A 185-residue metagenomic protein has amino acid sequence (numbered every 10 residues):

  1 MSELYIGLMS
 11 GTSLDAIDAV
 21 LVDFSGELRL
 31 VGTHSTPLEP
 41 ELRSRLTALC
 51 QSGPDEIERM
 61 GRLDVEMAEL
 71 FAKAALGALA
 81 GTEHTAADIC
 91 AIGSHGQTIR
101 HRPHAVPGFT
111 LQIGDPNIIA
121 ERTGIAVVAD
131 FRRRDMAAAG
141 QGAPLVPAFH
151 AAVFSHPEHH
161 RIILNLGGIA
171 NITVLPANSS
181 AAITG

Functional and structural regions predicted by a protein language model:
M1-G185: Short acidic/glycine-rich loops and adjacent helix/strand connectors that line catalytic pockets where negatively
